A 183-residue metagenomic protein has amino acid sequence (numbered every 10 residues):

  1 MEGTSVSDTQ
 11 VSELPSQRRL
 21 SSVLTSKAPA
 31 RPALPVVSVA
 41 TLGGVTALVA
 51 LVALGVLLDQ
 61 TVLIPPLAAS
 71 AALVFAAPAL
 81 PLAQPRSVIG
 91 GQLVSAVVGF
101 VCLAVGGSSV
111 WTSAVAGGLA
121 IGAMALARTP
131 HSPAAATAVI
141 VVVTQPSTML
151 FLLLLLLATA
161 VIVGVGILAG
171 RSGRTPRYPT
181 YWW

Functional and structural regions predicted by a protein language model:
E2-L93, V97-V101, V105-A114, T144-W183: Alpha-helical transmembrane segments and their membrane-interface boundaries that form or gate the permeation pathway
A72, A120, I140-V141: Conserved protein kinase catalytic domain
A79-S87, A125-A134: Membrane-helix interface "capping/anchor" motifs
G106-S132: Internal alpha-helical transmembrane segments of multi-pass membrane proteins
T129-H131, A135-L152: Membrane-helix boundary connector in multi-pass membrane proteins
